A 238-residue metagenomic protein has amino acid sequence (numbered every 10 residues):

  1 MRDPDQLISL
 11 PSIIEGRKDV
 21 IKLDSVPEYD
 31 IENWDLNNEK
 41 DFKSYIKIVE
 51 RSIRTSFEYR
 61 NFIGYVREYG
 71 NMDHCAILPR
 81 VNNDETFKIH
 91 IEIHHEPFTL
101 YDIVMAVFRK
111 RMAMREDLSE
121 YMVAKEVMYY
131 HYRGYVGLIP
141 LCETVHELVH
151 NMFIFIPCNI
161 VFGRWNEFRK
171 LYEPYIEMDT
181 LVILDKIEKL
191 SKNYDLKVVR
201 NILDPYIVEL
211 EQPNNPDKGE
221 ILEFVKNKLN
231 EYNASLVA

Functional and structural regions predicted by a protein language model:
M1-H90, L100, I176-A238: A boundary/linker detector
D73-H74, V136-P140: Cys/His-enriched microdomains
P79-R80, E143-H146: Cys/His-coordinated zinc-binding microdomains
R80-G137: Histidine-centered nuclease catalytic patch
D84-T86, L148-N151: Short, non-ligating residues that shape and space the ligands of small metal-coordination modules and catalytic
P157-I160: Extended, low-complexity alpha-biased scaffolding regions
W165-T180: Short, cationic low-complexity segments
